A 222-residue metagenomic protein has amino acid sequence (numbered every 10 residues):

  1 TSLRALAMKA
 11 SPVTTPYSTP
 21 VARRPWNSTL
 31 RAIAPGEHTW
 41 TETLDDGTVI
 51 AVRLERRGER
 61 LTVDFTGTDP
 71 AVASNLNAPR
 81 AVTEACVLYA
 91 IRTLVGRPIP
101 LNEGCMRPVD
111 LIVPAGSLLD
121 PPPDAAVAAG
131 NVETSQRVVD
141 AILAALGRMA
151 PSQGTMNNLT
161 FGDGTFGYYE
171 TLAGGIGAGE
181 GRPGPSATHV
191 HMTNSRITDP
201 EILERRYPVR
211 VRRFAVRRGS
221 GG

Functional and structural regions predicted by a protein language model:
T1-G222: Glycine/proline-enriched, intrinsically flexible loops and inter-domain linkers
